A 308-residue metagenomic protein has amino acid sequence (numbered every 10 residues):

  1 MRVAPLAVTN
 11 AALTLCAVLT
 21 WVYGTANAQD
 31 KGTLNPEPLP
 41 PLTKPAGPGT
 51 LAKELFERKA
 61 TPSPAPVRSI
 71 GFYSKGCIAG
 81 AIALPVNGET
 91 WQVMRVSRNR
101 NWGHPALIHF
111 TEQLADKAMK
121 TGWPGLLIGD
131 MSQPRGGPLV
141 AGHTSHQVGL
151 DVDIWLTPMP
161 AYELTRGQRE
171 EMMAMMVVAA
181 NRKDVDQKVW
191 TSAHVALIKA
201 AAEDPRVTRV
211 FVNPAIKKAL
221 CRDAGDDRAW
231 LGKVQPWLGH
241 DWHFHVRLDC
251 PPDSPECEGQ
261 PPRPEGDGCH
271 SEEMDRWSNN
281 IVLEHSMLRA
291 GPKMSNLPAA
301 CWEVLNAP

Functional and structural regions predicted by a protein language model:
N10-W21: Bacterial N-terminal signal peptides
V22-A28: Sec/Tat signal peptide C-region and signal peptidase I cleavage site
Q29-P45, L164-P308: Catalytic cores and adjacent binding grooves of peptidoglycan-active enzymes
G32-V67: Solvent-exposed N-terminal domain segments of exported/luminal and surface proteins
E54-A60, F110-A141, F211-K233: Extended, low-complexity, intrinsically disordered C-terminal regulatory tails of eukaryotic serine/threonine kinases
P64-G129, W190-K199, D204: Active-site acidic/histidine clusters and adjacent loop/turn architecture that either coordinate catalytic ions
M119-T121, S145-L150, A202-E203, W237-H240: Extracellular/periplasmic catalytic domains that process cell-envelope and extracellular macromolecules
K120, Q133-Q187: Acidic/His-rich structured neighborhood in mature extracellular/periplasmic domains
